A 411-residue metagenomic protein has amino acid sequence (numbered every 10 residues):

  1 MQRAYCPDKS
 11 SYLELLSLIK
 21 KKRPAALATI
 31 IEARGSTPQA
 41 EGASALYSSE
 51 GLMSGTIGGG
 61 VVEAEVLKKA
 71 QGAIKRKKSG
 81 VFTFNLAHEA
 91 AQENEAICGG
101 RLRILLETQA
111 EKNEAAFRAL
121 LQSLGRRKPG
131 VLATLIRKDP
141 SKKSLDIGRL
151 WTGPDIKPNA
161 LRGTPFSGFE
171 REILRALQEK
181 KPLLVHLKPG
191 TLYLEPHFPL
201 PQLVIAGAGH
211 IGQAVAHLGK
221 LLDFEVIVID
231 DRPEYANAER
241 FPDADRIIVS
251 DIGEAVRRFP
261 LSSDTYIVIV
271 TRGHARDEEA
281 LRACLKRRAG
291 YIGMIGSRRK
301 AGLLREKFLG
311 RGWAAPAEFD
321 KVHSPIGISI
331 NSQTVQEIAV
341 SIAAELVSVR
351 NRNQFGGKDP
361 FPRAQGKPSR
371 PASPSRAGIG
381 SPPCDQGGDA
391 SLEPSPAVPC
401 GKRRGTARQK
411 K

Functional and structural regions predicted by a protein language model:
M1-D231, Y235-I248, F259-Y266, K307 (+4 more regions): Segments forming oxygen-rich coordination pockets for charged ligands
Q39-A40, I211-V215, A275-A280, A301-G302: Short glycine/serine/threonine-rich phosphate/pyrophosphate-binding segments that cradle anionic phosphate groups
G55, G59, I269-G273, G293 (+2 more regions): Glycine- and other small-residue-rich loops at beta-strand/loop junctions that grip anionic moieties
I104, A289-G290, M294-F361, R403 (+1 more regions): Adenosine-phosphate binding glycine-rich loop
I229, Y266-A275, R282-K307: ADP-ribose/adenylate-binding Rossmann-like module
S250-A255: Conserved SAM/SAH-binding loop
P360, R370, P374, L392-P399: Compositionally biased, intrinsically disordered low-complexity segments enriched in Pro/Arg/Gln/His
Q365-P371, S375-G378, G387, G401-R403: Glycine-biased, low-complexity coil/linker segments
